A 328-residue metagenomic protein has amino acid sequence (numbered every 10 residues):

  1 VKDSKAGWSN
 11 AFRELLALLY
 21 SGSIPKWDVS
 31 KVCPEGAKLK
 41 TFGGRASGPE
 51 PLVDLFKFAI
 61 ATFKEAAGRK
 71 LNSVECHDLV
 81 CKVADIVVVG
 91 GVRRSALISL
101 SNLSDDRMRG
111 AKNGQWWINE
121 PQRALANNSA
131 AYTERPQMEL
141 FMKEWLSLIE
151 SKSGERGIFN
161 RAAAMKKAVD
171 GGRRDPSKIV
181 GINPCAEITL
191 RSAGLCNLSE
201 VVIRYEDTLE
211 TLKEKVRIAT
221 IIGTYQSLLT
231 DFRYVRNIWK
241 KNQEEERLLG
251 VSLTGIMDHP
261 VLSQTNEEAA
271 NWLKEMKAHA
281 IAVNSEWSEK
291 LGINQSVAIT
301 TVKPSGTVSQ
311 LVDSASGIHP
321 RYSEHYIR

Functional and structural regions predicted by a protein language model:
V1-L52, E150-S263: Function-dense linear segments that define catalytic or interfacial modules in macromolecule-processing proteins
D3-S4, S30-P34, L103, A163 (+2 more regions): An acidic- and aromatic-residue-enriched active-site/binding cleft used to recognize and process polar
S9, L15-L18, L71-C81: Long, basic N-terminal domains or extensions that often function in RNA/ssDNA interaction or organelle/cellular
S23-K26, A66-D78, V87-S99, L228-K240 (+2 more regions): Flexible, glycine/charged-enriched surface loops at secondary-structure junctions
E50, A61-T62, K82, I86-S177 (+1 more regions): Conserved, charged catalytic cores of large soluble enzymes
L55-G68: Conserved thiamine diphosphate
H279-T307, D313: Flexible, glycine/threonine-enriched loop-and-boundary segments that flank and lead into catalytic domains of large
S309, D313-R328: C-terminal catalytic subdomain
